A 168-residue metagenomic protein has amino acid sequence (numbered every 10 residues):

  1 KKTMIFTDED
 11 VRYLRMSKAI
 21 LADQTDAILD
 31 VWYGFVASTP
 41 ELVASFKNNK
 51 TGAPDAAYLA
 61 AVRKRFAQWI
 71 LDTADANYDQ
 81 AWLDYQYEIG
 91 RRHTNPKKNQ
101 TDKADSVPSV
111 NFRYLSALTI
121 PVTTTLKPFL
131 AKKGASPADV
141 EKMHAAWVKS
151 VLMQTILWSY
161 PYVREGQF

Functional and structural regions predicted by a protein language model:
K1-K2, A22-F129: Heme-based O2/NO sensor domains and their adjacent alpha-helical segments, primarily globin folds but also including
K1-R12: Charged, compositionally biased N-terminal leader segments and the immediate start of the first structured element
K1-T3, K132-F168: Short terminal or interdomain "cap/linker" segment that borders an active site or interface and mediates
M16-A19: Short, motif-level signal for alpha-helix interfacial/capping segments enriched in acidic residues and aromatics/proline
